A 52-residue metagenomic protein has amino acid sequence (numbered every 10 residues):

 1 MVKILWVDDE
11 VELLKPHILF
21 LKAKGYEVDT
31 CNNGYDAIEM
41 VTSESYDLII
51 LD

Functional and structural regions predicted by a protein language model:
M1-K3: Non-catalytic signal-transmission and effector/linker regions of two-component phosphorelay proteins
L5, T30-L48: Acidic, metal-coordinating helix/loop segments flanking the phosphotransfer/catalytic sites of two-component signaling
L5-W6, K22: Short hydrophobic/aromatic-rich motifs at helix boundaries and adjacent loops
D8, D52: Active-site residues of response regulator receiver
V11-D29: Two-component/phosphorelay signaling modules centered on CheY-like receiver
P16, A23-K24, I38-V41, L48-L51: Generic marker of "main functional regions" within proteins
